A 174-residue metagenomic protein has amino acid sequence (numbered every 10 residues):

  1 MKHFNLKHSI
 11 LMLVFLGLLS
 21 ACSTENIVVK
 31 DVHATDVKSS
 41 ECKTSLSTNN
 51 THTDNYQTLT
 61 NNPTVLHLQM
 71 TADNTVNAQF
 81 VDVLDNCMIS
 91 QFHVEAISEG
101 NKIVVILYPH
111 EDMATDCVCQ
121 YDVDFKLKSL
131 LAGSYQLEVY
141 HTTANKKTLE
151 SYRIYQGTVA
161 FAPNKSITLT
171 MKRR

Functional and structural regions predicted by a protein language model:
K2-I10: Bacterial N-terminal signal peptides that target proteins for export
L18-A21: C-terminal motif of bacterial Sec signal peptides marking the signal peptidase cleavage site
N26-I103, K147-R174: Primarily secretory-pathway and cell-envelope proteins
T71, S98, D116-Q120, L130-A132 (+1 more regions): Surface-exposed coil/turn segments at beta-strand junctions on protein surfaces, enriched
D82-L84, S98-G100, P109-E111, L127-S129 (+1 more regions): Beta-strand elements of well-folded, non-transmembrane domains
I106-L127: An anionic, turn-rich surface loop/hairpin at beta-sheet edges that serves as a generic interaction/coordination patch
E111-T115, H141-Y152: Short acidic/polar inter-strand loop motif in beta-rich domains
G133-V139: A short tyrosine-centered beta-strand micro-motif
